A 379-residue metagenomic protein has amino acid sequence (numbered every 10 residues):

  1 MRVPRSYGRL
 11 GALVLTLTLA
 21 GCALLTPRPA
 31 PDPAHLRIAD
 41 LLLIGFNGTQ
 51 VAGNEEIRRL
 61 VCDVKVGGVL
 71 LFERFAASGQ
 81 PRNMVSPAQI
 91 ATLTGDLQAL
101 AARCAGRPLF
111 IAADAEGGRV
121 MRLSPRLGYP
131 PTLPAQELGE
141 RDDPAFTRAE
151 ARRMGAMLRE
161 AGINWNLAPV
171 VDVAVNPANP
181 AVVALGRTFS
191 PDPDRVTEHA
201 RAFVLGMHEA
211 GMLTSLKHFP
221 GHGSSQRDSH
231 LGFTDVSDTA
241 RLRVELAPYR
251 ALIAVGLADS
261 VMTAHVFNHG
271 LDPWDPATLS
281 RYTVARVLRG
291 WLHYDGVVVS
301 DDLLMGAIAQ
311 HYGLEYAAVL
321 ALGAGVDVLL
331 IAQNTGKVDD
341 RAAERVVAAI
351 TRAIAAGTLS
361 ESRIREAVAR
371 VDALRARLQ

Functional and structural regions predicted by a protein language model:
M1-S6: N-terminal secretory signal peptides that target proteins for export/translocation
G11-G21: Bacterial N-terminal signal peptides
A23-L127, L329-I331, A373: N-terminal hydrophobic targeting/anchoring segments and the immediately downstream early-domain regions of hydrolases
D40-G45, G67-F72, P108-A113, R119-M121 (+7 more regions): Structural recognition of the beta-strand scaffold that forms the well-ordered cores of secreted hydrolase catalytic
Q50-V61, T147-M157, L246-Y249, G313-A318: Short, acidic/polar
A52-G53, Q80-R103, R195-L359: Second-shell residues forming the walls of enzyme active-site clefts
G117, P125-L127, L133-E137, R152-R243: Surface-exposed loop and adjacent secondary-structure segments within mature catalytic domains
I354-Q379: Mid-to-C-terminal alpha-helical segments outside catalytic/metal-binding sites
